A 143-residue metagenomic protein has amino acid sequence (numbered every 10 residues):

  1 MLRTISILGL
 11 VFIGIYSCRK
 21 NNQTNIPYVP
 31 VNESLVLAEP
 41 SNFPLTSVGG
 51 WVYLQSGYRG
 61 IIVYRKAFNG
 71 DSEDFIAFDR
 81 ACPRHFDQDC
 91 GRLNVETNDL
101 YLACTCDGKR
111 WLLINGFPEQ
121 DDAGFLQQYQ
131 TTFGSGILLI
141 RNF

Functional and structural regions predicted by a protein language model:
M1-C18: Sec-dependent bacterial lipoprotein signal peptides
T4-I7, E39-P40, C106: Generic hydrophobic-segment detector
K20-N98, L112, Q127-F143: N-terminal pre-ligand scaffold of iron-sulfur
E96-C106, P118-T131: Short cysteine/histidine-rich metal-coordination sites, predominantly Zn2+-binding motifs
